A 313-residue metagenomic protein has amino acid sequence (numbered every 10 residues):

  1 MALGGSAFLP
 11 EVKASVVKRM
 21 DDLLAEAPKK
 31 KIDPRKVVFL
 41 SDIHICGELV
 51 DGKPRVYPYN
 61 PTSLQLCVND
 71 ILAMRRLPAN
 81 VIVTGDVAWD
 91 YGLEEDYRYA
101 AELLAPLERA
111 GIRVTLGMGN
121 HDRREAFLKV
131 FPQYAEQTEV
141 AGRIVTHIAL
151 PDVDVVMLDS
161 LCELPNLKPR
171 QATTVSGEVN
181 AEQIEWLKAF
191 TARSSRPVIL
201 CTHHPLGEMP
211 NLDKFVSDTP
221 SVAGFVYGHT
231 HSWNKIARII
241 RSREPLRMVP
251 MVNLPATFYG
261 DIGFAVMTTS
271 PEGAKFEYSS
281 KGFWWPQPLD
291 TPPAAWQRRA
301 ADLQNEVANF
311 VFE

Functional and structural regions predicted by a protein language model:
M1-F8: N-terminal export leaders
F8-E95: N-terminal active-site segment of His-dependent metallophosphoesterases
V12-K31, L93-K188, N211-G224, K235-L254 (+1 more regions): Extended active-site neighborhood of metal-dependent phosphoesterases/phosphodiesterases
V16-D21, K31-D33, T268-E313: A short C-terminal boundary segment appended to hydrolase-like catalytic domains
F39-Q65, W89-G92, L128-E139, E163-V179 (+1 more regions): Acidic/histidine-rich helix-loop elements that form or flank divalent-metal/phosphate-binding sites at the catalytic
F39-S41, N80-D86, R113-N120, I199-H203 (+2 more regions): Active-site neighborhood of phospho(di)ester-bond hydrolases with catalytic His/Asp-centered motifs
I43-C46, V87-D90, N120-R124, L161-L164 (+4 more regions): Solvent-exposed loop/turn segments at secondary-structure junctions within structured extracellular/periplasmic domains
K188-G207: Short acidic, glycine-rich surface-loop motifs adjacent to enzyme active sites
